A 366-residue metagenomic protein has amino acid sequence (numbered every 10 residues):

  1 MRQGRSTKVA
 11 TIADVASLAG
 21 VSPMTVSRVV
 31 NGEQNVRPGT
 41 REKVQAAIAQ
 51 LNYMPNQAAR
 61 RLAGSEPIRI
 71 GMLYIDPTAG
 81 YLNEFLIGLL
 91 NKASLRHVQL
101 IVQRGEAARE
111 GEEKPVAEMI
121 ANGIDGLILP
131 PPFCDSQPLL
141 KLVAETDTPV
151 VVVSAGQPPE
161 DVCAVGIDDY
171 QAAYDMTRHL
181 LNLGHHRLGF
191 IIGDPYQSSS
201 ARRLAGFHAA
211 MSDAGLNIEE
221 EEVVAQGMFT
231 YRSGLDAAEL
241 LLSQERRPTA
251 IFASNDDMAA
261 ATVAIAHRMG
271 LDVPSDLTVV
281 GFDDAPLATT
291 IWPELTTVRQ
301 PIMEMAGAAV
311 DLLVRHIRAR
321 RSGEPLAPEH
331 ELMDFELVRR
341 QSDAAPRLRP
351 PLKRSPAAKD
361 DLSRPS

Functional and structural regions predicted by a protein language model:
M1-A10, S65-R178, N182, L241-S243 (+1 more regions): Alpha-helical recognition/docking segments in bacterial nutrient-uptake and carbohydrate-utilization systems
M1-P67, D360-S366: N-terminal helix-turn-helix DNA-binding module of bacterial transcription factors
S22, I68, D125-G126, H186-R187 (+1 more regions): Short acidic/polar active-site loop segments enriched in Thr and Asp
P23-R28, L62-T78, H179, R187-D194: Short beta-strand segments enriched in small/hydrophobic residues
Q57, I75-E84, V102-G111, F133 (+7 more regions): Hinge/beta->alpha junction and helix N-cap segments in small-molecule ligand-binding domains
H186-R187, I218-E222, V273-T278: Short acidic capping loops at alpha-helix termini that bridge into adjacent secondary structure
E239-S366: Flexible loop/turn connectors
